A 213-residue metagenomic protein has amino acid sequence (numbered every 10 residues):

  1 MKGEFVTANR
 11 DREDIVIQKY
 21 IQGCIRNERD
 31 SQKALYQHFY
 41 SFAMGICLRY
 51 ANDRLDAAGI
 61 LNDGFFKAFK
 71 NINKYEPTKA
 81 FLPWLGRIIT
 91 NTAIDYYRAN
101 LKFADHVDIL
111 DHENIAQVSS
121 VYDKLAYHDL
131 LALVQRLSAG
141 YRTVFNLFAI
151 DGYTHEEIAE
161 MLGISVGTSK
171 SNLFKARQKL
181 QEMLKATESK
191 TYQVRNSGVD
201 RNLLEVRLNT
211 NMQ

Functional and structural regions predicted by a protein language model:
K2-D11, G23, E160-M161, Q178-Q213: C-terminal edge and immediately downstream basic/flexible tail or linker adjoining helix-turn-helix-like DNA-binding
F5-R10, I25-A34, M44-D63, V166 (+1 more regions): Short, charged helix-capping/linker segments at alpha-helix termini
E13-D14, D95, K102-Y127, T154 (+1 more regions): Internal acidic/polar
I25-R26, N62-A80, A99-L101: Sigma70-family region 2
F39, N172-K175, K179: Residues within the DNA-recognition helix of helix-turn-helix
G45, G59-F66, K79-N91: Structural recognition of an alpha-helix C-terminal capping motif at a helix-to-coil junction
N73-P77, R87-V107, D123, K175: Arg/Lys-rich amphipathic alpha helix in sigma70-family domain 2
V144-F148: A short pre-motif secondary-structure segment
